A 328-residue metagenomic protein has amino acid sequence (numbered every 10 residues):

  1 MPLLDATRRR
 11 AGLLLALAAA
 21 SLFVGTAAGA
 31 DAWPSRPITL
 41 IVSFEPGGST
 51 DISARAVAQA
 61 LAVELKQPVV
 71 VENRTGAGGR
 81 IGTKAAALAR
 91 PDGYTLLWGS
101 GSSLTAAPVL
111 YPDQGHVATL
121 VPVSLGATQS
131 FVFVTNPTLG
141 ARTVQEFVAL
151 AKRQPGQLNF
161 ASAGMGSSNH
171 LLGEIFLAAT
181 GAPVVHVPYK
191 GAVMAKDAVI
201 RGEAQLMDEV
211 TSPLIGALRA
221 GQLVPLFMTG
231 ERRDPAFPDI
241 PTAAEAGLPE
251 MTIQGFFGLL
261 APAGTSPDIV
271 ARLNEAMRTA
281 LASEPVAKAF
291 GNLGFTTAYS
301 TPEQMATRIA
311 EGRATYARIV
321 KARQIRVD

Functional and structural regions predicted by a protein language model:
M1-L17, L22-T26, R55: Twin-arginine (Tat) signal peptide motif
G29-T119, G156-N159, G181-L206, V210 (+3 more regions): N-terminal (or domain-start) structured segment
S35-P37, A179-T180, P267-D328: An extracytoplasmic/periplasmic, membrane-proximal ligand-sensing/linker region
E45-G47, G101-S102, N136-A141, S162-S167 (+4 more regions): Short coil/turn segments
S49-S53, V57, G82, S102 (+11 more regions): Stable alpha-helical elements in mature extracytoplasmic
L88-Y94, V109-M194, A243-E245, F256-A289: Hinge/capping helix and adjacent helix->loop/strand transition within the periplasmic-binding protein
G115-L125, A161, P183-V187, Q205-L206 (+2 more regions): Short beta-strand->loop
